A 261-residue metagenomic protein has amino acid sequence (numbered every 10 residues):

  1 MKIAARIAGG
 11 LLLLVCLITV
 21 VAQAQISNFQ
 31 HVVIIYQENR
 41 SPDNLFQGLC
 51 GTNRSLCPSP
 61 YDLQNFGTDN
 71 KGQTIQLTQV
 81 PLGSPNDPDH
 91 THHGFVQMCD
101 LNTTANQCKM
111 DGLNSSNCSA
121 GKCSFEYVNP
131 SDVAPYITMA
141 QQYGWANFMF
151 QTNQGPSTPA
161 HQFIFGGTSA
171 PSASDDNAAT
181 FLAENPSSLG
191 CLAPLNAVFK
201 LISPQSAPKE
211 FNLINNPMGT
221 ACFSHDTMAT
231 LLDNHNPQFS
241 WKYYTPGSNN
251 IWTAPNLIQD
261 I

Functional and structural regions predicted by a protein language model:
M1-A5: N-terminal secretory signal peptides that target proteins for export/translocation
A8-T19: Bacterial N-terminal signal peptides
A22-I261: N-terminal pro-sequences and low-complexity stem/linker regions of secreted or lumenal proteins
